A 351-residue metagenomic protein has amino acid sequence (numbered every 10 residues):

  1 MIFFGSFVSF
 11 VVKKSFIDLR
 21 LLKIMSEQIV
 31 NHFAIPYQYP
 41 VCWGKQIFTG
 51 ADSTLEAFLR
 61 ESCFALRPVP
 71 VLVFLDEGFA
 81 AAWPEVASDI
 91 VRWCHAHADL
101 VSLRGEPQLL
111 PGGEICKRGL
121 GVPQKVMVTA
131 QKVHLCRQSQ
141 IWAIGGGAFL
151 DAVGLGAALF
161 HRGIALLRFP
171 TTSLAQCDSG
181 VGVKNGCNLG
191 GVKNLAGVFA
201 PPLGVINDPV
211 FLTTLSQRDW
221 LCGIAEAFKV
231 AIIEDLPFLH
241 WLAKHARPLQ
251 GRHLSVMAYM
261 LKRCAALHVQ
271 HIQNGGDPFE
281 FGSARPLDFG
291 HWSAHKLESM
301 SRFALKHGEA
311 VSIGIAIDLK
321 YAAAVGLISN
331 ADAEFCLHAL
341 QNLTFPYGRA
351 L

Functional and structural regions predicted by a protein language model:
M1-M25: Intrinsic disorder/low-complexity segments
M25-Q140: ATP/NTP phosphate-donor binding region
F33, C42, G154-P248: A glycine/threonine-rich phosphate-anchoring loop and its flanking beta-alpha core in nucleotide/phosphate-binding
F74, E106-Q108, W142, L167-F169 (+1 more regions): Hydrophobic/aromatic beta-strand patches that form the interior of the parallel beta-sheet core in alpha/beta enzyme
P111-G113, I144-G146, G276, F289-G290: Glycine-rich beta-strand-to-loop/alpha-helix junction loops that act as flexible
L135-L167: Active-site and donor-binding regions of nucleotide-sugar-utilizing enzymes
H245-L351: Active-site segments that bind and position negatively charged phosphate/pyrophosphate groups
